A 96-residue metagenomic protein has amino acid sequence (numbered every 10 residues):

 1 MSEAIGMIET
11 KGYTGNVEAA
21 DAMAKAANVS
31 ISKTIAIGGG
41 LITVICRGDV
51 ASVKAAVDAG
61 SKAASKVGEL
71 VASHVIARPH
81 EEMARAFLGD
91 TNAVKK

Functional and structural regions predicted by a protein language model:
M1-K96: Terminal helix-to-tail segments of small alpha-helical proteins
